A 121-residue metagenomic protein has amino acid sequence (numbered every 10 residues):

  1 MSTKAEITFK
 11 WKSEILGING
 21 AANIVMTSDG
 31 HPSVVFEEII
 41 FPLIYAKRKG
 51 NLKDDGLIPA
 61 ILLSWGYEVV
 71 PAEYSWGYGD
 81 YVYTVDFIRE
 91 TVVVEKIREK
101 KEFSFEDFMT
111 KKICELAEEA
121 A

Functional and structural regions predicted by a protein language model:
M1: Short, flexible loop/turn motifs enriched in small residues
K4-F9: Short beta-strand scaffold segments in enzyme catalytic cores
K10-I18, V85-R89: Short acidic-glycine loop/turn motifs at beta-strand connectors
I15-K53: Short, flexible N-terminal segments of the mature chain
F41-A121: Low-complexity intrinsically disordered segments
